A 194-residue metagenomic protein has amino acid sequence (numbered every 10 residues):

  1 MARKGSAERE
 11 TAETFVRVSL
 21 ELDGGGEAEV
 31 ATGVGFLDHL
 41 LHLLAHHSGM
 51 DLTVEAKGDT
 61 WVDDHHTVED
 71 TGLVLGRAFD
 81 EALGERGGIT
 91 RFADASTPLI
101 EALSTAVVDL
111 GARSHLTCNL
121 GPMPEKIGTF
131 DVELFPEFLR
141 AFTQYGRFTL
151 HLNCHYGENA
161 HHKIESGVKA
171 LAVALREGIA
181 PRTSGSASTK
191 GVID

Functional and structural regions predicted by a protein language model:
M1-D194: Structural preference for solvent-exposed beta-strand-turn elements and adjacent flexible terminal/loop segments within
